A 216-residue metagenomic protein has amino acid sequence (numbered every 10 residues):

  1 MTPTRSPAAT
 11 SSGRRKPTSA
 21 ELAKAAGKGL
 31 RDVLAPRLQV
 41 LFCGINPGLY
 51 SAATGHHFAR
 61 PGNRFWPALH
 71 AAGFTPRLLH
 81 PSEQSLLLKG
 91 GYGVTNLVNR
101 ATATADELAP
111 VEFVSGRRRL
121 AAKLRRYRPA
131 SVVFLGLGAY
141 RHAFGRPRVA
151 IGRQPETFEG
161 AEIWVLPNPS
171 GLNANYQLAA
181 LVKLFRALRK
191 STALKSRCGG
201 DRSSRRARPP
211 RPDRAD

Functional and structural regions predicted by a protein language model:
T2-R5, T10-S131, L137-R153, F158-L188 (+2 more regions): A polyanion-binding, active-site-adjacent surface
P210-P212: Short, intrinsically disordered C-terminal tails of secreted or membrane-associated proteins
